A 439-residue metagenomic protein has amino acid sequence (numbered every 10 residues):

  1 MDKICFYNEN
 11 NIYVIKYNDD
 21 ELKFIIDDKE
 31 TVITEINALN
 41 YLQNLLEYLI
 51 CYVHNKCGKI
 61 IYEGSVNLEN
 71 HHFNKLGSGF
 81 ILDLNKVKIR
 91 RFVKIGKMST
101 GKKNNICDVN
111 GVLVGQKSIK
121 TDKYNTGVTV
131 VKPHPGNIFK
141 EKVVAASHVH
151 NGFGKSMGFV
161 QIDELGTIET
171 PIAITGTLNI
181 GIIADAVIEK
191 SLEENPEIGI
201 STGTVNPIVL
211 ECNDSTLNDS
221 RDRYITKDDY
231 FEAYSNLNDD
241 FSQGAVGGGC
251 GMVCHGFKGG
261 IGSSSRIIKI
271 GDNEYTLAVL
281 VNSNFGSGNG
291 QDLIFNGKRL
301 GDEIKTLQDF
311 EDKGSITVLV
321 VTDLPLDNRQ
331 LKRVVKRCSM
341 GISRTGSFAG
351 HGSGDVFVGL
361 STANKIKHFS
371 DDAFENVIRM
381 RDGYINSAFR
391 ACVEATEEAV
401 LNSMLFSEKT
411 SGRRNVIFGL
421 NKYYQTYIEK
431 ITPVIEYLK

Functional and structural regions predicted by a protein language model:
D2-Y17: Amphipathic, interaction-prone secondary-structure segments
I4, L22-F24, C51, Q291: Short polybasic amphipathic segments
Y13-I15, L22-F24, E30: Short linear proline/tyrosine/threonine-rich motifs used for host-factor recruitment and membrane trafficking/assembly
D27-N37: A short, exposed loop/beta-hairpin motif centered on an aromatic-Gly-Thr core
N37-E69: Mixed-charge, Lys/Arg-enriched low-complexity segments
N74-K439: Alpha/propeptide regions of enzymes that mature by internal proteolysis
